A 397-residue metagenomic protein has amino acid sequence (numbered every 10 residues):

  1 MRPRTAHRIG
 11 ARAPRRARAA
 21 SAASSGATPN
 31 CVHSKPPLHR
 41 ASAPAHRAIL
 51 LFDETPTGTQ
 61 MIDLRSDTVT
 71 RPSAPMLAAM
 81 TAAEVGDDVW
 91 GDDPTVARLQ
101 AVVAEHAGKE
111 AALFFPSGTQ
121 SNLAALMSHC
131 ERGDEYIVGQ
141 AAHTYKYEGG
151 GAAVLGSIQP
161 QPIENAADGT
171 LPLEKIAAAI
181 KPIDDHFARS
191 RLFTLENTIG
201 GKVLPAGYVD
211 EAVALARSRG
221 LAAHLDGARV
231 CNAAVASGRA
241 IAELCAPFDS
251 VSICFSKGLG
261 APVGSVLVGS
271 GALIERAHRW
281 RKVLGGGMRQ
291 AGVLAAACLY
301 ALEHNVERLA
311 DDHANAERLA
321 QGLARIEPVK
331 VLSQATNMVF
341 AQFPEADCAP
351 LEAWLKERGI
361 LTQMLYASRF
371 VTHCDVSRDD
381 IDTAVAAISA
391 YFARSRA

Functional and structural regions predicted by a protein language model:
R4, A11-A13, A19, S42: Intrinsic, low-complexity polybasic segments
G10, S21-G26, S34: Intrinsically disordered, low-complexity segments enriched in small polar residues
A13, G26-T28, Q334: Short, intrinsically disordered low-complexity segments enriched in Ser/Thr with adjacent Pro
P37-L38, A43, R47: Intrinsically disordered, low-complexity proline-rich regions
A45-Q60: Short, Lys/Arg-enriched N-terminal segments with co-localized hydrophobic residues within the first ~10-30 amino acids
T59-E345, A349-W354, R358-V376, A384-F392 (+1 more regions): Conserved PLP-enzyme active-site core in the AAT-like
